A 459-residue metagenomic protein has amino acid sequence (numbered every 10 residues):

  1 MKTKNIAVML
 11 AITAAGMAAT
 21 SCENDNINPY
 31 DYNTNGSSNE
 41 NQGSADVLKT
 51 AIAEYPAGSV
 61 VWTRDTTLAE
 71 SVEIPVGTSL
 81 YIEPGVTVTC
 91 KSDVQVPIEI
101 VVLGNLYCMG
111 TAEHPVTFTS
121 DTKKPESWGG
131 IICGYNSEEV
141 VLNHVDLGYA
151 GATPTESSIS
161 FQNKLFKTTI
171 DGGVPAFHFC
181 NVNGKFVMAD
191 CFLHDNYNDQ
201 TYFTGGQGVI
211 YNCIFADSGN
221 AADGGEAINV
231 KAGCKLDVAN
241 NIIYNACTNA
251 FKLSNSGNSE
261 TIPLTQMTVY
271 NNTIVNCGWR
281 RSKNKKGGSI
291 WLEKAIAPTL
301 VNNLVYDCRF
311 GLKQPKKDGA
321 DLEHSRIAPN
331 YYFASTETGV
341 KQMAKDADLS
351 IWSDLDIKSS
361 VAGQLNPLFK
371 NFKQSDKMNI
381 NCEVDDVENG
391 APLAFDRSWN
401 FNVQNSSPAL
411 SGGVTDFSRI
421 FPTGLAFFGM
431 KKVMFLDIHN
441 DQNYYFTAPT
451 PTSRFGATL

Functional and structural regions predicted by a protein language model:
M1-M9: Bacterial N-terminal signal peptides that target proteins for export
V8-G16: Hydrophobic helical h-region of N-terminal Sec-dependent signal peptides in bacterial secretory/periplasmic proteins
M17-S21: C-terminal motif of bacterial Sec signal peptides marking the signal peptidase cleavage site
D25-E83, V88-G104, G110, P115-L459: Extracellular beta-rich repeat passengers
